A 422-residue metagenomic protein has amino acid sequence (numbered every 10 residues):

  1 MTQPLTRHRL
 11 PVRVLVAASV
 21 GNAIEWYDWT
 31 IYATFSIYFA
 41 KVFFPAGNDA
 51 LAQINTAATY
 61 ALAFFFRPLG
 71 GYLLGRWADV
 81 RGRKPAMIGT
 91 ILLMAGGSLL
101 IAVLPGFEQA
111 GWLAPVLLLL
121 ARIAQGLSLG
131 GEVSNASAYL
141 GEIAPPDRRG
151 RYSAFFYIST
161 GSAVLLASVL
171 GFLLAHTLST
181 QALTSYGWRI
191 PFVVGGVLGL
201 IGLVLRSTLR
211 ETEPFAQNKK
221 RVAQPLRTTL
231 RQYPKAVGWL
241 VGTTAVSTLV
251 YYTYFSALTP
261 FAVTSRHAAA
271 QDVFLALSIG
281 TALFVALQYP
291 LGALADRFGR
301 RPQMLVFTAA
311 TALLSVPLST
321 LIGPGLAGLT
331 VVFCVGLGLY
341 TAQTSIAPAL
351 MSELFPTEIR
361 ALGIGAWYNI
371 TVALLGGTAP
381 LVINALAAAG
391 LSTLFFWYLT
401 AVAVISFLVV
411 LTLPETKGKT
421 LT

Functional and structural regions predicted by a protein language model:
A33, P234-L283, G376-A379: Extracytoplasmic gate region of multi-pass secondary transporters
S36-L69: Extracellular/periplasmic helix-loop-helix junction of adjacent transmembrane segments in MFS-like secondary
G71-R83, Q288-R300: Helix-to-loop junctions at the C-terminal end of transmembrane segments in multipass secondary transporters
V80-L92, R297-T308: Cytoplasmic membrane-interface "Motif A"-like loop-to-helix N-cap segments of 12-TM Major Facilitator Superfamily
L92-A110, A309-P324: C-terminal ends and interior cores of transmembrane alpha-helices in multi-pass membrane transporters/permeases
R151-A175, Y368-A379: Glycine-rich segments within core transmembrane alpha-helices of 12-TM secondary carriers
R301-I346: C-terminal transmembrane helical hairpin of 12-TM major facilitator-type secondary transporters
E358-A389: A late C-terminal transmembrane helix in Major Facilitator Superfamily
